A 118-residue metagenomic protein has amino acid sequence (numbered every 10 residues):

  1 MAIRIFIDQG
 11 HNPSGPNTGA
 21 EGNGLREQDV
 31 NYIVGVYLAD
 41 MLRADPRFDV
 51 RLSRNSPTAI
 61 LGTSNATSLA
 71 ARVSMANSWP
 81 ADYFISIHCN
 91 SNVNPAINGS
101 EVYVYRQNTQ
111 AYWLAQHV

Functional and structural regions predicted by a protein language model:
A2-W113: Catalytic-core regions of hydrolytic enzymes
L114-V118: Short, intrinsically disordered, charge-balanced linker/junction segments flanking boundaries in proteins
